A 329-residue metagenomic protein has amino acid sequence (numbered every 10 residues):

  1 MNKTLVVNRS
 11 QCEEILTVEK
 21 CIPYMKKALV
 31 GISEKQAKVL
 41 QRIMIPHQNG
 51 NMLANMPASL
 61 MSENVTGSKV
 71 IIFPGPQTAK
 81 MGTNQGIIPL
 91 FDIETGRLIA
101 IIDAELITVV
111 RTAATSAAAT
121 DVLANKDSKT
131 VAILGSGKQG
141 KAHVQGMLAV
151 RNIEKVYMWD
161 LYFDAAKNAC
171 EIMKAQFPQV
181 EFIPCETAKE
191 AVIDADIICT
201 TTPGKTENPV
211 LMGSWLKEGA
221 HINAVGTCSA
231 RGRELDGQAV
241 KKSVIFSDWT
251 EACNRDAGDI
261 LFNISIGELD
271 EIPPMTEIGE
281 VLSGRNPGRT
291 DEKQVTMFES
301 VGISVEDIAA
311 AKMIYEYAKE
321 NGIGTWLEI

Functional and structural regions predicted by a protein language model:
M1-V109, T115-A117, D127, V305-I308 (+1 more regions): N-terminal ligand-binding/catalytic initiation module
C12, G232-I329: Adenosine-phosphate binding glycine-rich loop
L123-T130, N152, K217-E218: Short helix-loop-beta connector
S136-G137: Glycine-rich Rossmann-fold phosphate-binding loop(s) that bind the pyrophosphate of adenine dinucleotide cofactors
G140-K141: N-terminal Rossmann-fold NAD(P) dinucleotide-binding loop
V150-Q176: NAD(P)-binding Rossmann-fold cofactor-contacting core
K189, I193-D194, T206-H221, G237: Rossmann-fold NAD(P) dinucleotide-binding segment
T202-G204, G226-T227, T250: Short glycine-/small-residue-rich Rossmann-like dinucleotide-binding loops
